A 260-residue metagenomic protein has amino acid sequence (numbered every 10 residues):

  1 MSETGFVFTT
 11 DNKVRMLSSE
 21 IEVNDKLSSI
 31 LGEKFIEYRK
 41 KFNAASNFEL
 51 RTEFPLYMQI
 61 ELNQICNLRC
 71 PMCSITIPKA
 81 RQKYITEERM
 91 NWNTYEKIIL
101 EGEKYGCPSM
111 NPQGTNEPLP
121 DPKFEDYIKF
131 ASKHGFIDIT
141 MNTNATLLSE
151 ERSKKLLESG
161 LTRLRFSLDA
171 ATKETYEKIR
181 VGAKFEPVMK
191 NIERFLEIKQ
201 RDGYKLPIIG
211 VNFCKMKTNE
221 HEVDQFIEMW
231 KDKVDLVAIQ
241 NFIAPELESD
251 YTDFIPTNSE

Functional and structural regions predicted by a protein language model:
S2-R163, E174, K178-K190: Conserved alpha-helical substructure of the radical SAM core
E61, Y105-Q113, S132-T140, E158-L168 (+1 more regions): Conserved C-terminal portion of the radical SAM core fold that forms the substrate/S-adenosylmethionine-binding
D169-K173: A glycine-centered beta->alpha junction motif in the catalytic cores of kinase/phosphotransferase enzymes
I255-E260: Aromatic-anchored helix/helix-loop segment that forms the rim or "lid" of small-molecule/cofactor binding pockets
